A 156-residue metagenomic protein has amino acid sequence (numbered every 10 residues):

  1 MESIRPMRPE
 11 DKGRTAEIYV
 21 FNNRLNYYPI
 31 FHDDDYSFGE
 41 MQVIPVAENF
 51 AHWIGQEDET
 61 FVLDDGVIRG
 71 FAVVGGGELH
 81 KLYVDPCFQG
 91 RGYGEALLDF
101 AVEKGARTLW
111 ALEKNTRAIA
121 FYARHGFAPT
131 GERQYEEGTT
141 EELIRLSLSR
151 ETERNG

Functional and structural regions predicted by a protein language model:
S3-E17: A short beta-loop-alpha structural element at the N-terminal edge of CoA-dependent acyl/N-acetyltransferase catalytic
V20-N49: Conserved GNAT-fold acetyl-CoA-binding loop/helix
V43-F61, E78: A short helix-loop-beta-strand connector motif used in the catalytic cores of GNAT acetyltransferases and, in some
V62, G66-Y83: Conserved beta-strand in the GNAT
F88, G92-F100: Conserved acetyl-CoA pyrophosphate-binding loop and the N-cap/start of the following alpha-helix in GNAT-like
E103-K114: Conserved GNAT acetyl-CoA-binding A-motif
W110-L112, A128-R145: Conserved catalytic-core motifs of GNAT/GCN5-like acyltransferases
Y122, F127: Conserved active-site tyrosine of GNAT-family acetyltransferases
